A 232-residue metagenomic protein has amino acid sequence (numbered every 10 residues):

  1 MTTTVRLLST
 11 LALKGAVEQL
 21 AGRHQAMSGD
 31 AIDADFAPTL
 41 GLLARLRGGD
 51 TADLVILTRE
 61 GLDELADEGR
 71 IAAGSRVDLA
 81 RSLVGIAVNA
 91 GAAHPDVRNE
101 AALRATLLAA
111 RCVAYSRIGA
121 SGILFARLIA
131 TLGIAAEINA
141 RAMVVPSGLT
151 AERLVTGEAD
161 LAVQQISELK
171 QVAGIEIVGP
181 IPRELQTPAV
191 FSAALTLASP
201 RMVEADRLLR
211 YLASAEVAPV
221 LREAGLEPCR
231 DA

Functional and structural regions predicted by a protein language model:
M1-S28, D33-D35, L40, A44-D50 (+4 more regions): Exported/periplasmic ABC-transporter solute-binding proteins
D53-L54: Phosphopantetheine-dependent thiolation modules in NRPS/PKS and related acyl-activating systems
